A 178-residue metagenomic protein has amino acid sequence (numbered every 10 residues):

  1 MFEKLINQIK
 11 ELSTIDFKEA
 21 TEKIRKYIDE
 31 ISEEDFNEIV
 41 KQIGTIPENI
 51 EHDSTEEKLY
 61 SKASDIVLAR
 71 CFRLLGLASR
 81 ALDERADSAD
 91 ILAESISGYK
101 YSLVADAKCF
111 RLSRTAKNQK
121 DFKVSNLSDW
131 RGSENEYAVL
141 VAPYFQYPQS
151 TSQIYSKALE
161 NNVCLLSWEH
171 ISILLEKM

Functional and structural regions predicted by a protein language model:
M1-L59: Interdomain/boundary linker segments immediately adjacent to catalytic/signaling cores
A69-I91: A short acidic/basic microdomain associated with nuclease active sites
D83, C109, V141-F145: Structural motif
A93-V104: Active-site beta-strand-loop-beta-strand hairpin of nuclease catalytic cores that positions key catalytic residues
R111-S125, P148-S150: Active-site-adjacent loop/helix micro-motif of nuclease/hydrolase catalytic cores
N126-R131: Substrate-engagement module of ASCE P-loop NTPases
G132-L159: Nucleic-acid nuclease catalytic cores
I154-M178: Charged, structured surface patches that assemble and position nucleic-acid processing machinery
